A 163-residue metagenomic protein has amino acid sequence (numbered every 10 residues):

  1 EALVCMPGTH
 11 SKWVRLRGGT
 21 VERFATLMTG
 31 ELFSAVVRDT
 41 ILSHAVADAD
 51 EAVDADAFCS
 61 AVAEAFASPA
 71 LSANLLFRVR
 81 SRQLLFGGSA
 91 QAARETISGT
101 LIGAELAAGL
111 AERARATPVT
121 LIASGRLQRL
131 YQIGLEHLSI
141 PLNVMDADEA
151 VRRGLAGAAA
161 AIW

Functional and structural regions predicted by a protein language model:
E1-A2, P7, K12-A65: Glycine-rich phosphate-binding loop plus the immediately following alpha-helix
I41-W163: ATP-binding/phosphotransfer module of carbohydrate and carboxylate kinases, centering on a glycine-rich
